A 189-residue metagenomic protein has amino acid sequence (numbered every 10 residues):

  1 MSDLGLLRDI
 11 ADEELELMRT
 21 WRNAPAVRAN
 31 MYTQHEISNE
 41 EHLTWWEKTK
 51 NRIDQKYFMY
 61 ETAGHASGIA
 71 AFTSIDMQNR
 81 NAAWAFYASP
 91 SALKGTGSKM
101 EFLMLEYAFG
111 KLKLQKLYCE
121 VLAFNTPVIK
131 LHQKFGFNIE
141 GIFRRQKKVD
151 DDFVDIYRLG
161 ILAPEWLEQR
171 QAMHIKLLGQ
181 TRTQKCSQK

Functional and structural regions predicted by a protein language model:
M1-L17, A63-K189: Acyl-donor (CoA/ACP) binding surface of acyl/acetyltransferases
M18, W45-W46: A structural signal for short hydrophobic/aromatic patches embedded in well-ordered alpha helices
W21: Conserved catalytic core of Hanks-type protein kinase domains
P25-A26, I53, L112, F135: Structural motif
A26-T44: Conserved GNAT-fold acetyl-CoA-binding loop/helix
A29-M31, F58, Q169-R170: Short, hydrophobic secondary-structure boundary micro-motifs
E47-M59: A short helix-loop-beta-strand connector motif used in the catalytic cores of GNAT acetyltransferases and, in some
